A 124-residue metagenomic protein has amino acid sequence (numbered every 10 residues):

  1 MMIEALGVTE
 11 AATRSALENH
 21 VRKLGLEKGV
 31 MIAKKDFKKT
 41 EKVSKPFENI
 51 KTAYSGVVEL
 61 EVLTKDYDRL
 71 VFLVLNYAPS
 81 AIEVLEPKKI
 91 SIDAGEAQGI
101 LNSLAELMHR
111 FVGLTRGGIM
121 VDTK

Functional and structural regions predicted by a protein language model:
M1-K124: Long, contiguous binding/interaction regions
